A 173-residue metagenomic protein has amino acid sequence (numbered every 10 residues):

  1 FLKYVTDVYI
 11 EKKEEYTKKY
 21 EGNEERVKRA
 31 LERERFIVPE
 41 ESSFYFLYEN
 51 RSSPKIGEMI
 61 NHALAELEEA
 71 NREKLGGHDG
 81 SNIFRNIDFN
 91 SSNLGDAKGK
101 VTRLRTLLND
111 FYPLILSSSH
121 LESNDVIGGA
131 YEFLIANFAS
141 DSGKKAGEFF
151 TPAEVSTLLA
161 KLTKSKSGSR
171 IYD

Functional and structural regions predicted by a protein language model:
F1-S167: Non-catalytic, mostly N-terminal accessory regions of nucleic-acid modification and defense proteins
